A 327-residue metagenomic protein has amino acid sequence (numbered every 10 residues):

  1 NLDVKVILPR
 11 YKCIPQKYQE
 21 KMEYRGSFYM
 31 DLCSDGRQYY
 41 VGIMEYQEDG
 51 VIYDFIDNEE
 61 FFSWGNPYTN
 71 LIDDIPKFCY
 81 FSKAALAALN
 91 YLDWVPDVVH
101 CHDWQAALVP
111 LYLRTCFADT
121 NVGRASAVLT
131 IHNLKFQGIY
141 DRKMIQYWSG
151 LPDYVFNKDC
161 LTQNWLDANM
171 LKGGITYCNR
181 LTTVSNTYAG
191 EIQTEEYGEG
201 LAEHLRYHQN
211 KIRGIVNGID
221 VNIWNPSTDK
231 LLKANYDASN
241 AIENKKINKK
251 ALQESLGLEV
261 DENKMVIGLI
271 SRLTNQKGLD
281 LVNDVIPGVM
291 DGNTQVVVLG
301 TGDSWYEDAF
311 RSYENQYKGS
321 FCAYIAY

Functional and structural regions predicted by a protein language model:
N1-Y327: Catalytic cores of nucleotide-sugar-dependent glycosyltransferases that transfer UDP/GDP/TDP-activated
